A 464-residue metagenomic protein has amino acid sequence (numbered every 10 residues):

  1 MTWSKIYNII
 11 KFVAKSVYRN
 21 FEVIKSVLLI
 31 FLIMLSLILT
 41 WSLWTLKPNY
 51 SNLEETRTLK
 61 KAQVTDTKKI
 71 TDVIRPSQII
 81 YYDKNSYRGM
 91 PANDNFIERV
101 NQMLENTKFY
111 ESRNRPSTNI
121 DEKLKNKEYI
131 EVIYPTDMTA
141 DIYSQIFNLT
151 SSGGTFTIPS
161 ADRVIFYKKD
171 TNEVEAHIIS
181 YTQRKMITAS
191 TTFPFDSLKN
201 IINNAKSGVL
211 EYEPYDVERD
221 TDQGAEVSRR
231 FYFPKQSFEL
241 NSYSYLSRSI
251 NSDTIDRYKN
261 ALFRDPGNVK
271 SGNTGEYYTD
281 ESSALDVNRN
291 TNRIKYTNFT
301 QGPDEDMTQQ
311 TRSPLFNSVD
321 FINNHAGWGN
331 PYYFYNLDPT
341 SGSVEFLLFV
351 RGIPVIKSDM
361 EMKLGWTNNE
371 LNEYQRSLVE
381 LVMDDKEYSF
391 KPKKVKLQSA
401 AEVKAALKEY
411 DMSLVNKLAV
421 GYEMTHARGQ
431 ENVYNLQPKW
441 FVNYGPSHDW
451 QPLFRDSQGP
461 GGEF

Functional and structural regions predicted by a protein language model:
T2-V17, S26, I38-Q309: Preferential activation on post-signal-peptide N-terminal prodomains/segments of secreted or lumenal proteins
K25-I33: Hydrophobic H-region at the start of alpha-helical membrane spans
F96-K108, I250-K259, P303-S341, K386-G429: Short, non-transmembrane alpha-helical segments in secretory-pathway proteins
A161-T182, L347, P354, E402-P438: Amphipathic, soluble alpha/beta structural segments
D253-T297, W328-L378, L418-Q451: Exposed beta-strand-loop-beta-strand "reactive/processing" segments of non-cytosolic proteins
W366-K396: Short helix-loop boundary/capping segments
Y444-F464: C-terminal structured interaction module
